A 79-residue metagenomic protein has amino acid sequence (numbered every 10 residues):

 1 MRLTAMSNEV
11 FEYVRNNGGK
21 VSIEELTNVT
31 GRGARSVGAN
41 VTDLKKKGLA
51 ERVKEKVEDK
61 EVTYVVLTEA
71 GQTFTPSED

Functional and structural regions predicted by a protein language model:
L3-M6, S22, E55-D79: Short, cationic-aromatic polyanion-contact patches
M6-Y13: Short alpha-helical "packing" element that flanks the helix-turn-helix/winged-helix DNA-binding module
V14-G18: Short helix-capping/hinge SLiMs at alpha-helix to coil transitions
G19-K20, S36, A50: Small side chains
G19-V29: Short acidic, hydrophobic short linear motifs in intrinsically disordered regions
G31-K46, K60-V62: Short amphipathic alpha-helical interaction segments
K45-E55: A short, conserved structural fragment
